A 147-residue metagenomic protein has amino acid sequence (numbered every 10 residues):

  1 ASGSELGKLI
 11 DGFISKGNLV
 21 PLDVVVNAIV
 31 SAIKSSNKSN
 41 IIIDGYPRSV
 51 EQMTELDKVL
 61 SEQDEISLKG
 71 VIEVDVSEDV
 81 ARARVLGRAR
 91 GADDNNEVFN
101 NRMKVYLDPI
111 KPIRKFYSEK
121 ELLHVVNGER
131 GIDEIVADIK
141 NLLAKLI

Functional and structural regions predicted by a protein language model:
A1, A83-L86, D138-I139: Short aromatic-enriched loop/helix-cap "lid" or pocket-rim segments at secondary-structure transitions that line
A1-K58: ATP-dependent small-molecule kinase phosphotransfer cores that center on conserved nucleotide phosphate-binding segments
L6-S15, K58-I110: A glycine- and Lys/Arg-enriched "phosphate-lid" helix/loop adjacent to the NTP-binding pocket of small-molecule kinases
V24-I33, D93-I135: Small-molecule kinase domains that catalyze NTP-dependent phosphoryl transfer to phosphate-bearing small molecules
I33-K34, S61, S118, A144: Residue-level signal for alpha-helix termini/capping positions
D44, I72-D75, N127: Conserved beta-strand segments of the P-loop GTPase G domain that flank and frequently precede/overlap
P47-E51, D75-R82, G131-I132: Conserved nucleotide-binding/hydrolysis micro-motifs of P-loop NTPases
D138-L146: C-terminal alpha-helix
